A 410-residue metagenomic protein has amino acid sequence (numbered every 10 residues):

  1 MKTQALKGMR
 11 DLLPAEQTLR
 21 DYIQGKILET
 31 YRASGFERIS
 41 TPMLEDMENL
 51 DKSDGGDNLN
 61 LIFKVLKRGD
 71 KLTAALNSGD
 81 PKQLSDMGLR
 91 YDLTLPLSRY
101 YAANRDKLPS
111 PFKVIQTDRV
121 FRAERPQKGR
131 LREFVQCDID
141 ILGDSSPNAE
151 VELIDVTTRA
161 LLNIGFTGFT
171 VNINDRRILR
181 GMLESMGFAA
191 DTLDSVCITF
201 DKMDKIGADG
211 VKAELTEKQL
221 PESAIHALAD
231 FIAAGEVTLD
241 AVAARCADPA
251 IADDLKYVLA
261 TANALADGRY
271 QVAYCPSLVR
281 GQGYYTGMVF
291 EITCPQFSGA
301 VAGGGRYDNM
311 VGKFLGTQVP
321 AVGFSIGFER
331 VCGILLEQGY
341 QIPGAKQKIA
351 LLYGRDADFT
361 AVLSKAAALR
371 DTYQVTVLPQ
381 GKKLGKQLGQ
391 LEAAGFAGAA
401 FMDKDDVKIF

Functional and structural regions predicted by a protein language model:
M1-Q4, L183, F188, S195: Charged, compositionally biased N-terminal leader segments and the immediate start of the first structured element
M1-Y91, L95, A103, V151 (+2 more regions): TRNA-binding/sensing appendages of the translation machinery
L19-F36, E45-D46, P81-L84, D92-D106 (+2 more regions): Positively charged, Gly/Ser-enriched RNA/tRNA-binding surfaces
L50-D51, R180, K202, Q387: Short Asp/Glu-rich motifs
D51-L66, A190-D194, P295, F396-M402: Short, structured secondary-structure boundary patches
D54, R180-A190, G283-F290, E337: Short glycine/threonine-rich loop-to-helix capping motif typified by GTGT followed within a few residues by an Asp-Pro
N58-A74, G187-V211: Acidic, His- and aromatic-enriched active-site or binding-groove loops in soluble protein domains that engage sugars
T170-G181: Glycine-rich, mobile lid/loop segments that gate access to catalytic sites or pores
